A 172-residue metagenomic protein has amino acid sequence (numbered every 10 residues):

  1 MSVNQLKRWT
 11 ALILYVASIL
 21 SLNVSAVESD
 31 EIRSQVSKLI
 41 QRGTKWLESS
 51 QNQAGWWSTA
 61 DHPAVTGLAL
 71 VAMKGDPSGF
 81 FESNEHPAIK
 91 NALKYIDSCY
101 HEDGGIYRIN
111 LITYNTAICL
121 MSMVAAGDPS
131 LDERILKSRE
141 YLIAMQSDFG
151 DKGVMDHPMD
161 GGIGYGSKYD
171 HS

Functional and structural regions predicted by a protein language model:
S2-I13: Bacterial N-terminal signal peptides that target proteins for export
V3-Q5, I19-A26: Compositionally biased regions
A11-S21: Bacterial N-terminal signal peptides
L22-S172: Preference for long, amphipathic alpha-helical scaffolds in soluble/luminal domains and all-alpha bundles
